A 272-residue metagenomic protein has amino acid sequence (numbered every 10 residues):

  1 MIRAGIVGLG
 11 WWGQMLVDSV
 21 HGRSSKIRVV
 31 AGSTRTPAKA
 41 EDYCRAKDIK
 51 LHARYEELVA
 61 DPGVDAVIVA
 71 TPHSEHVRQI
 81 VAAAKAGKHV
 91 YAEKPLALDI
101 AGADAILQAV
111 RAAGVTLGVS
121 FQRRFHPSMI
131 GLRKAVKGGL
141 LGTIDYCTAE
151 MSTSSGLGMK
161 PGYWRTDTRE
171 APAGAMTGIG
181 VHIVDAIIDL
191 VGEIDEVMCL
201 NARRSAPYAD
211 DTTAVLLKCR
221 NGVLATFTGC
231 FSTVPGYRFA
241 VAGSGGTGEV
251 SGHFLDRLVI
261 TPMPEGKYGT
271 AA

Functional and structural regions predicted by a protein language model:
M1-K47: N-terminal Rossmann-like dinucleotide-binding module
D42-I49, A109-A113: Short, conserved SAM-binding/catalytic segment of Class I S-adenosyl-L-methionine-dependent methyltransferases
I49-A109: Beta-loop-alpha module in the N-terminal Rossmann-like domain of NAD(P)-dependent dehydrogenases, especially those
A53, Y91-A92, L117-V119, F227 (+1 more regions): Hydrophobic residues in well-ordered beta-strands that form the structural core
A105-R123, G142-C147: Rossmann-fold dehydrogenase core element
R123-A206: Predominantly a Rossmann-like dinucleotide-binding segment in NAD(P)-dependent oxidoreductases
R203-Y208, R220-A272: NAD(P)-dinucleotide binding in Rossmann-like oxidoreductases
